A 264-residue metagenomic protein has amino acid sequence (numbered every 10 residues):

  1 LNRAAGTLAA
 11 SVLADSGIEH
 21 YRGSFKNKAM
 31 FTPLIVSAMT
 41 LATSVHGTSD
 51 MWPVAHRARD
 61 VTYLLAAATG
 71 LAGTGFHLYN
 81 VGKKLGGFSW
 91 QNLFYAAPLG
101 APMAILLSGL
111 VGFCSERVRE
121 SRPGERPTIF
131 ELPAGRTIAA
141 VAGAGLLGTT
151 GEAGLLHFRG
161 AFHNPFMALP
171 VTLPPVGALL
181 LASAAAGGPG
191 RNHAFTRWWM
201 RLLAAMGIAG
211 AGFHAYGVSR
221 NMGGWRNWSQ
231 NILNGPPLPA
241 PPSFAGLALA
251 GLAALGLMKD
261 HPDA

Functional and structural regions predicted by a protein language model:
L1-A264: Short amphipathic, positively biased membrane-proximal segments that drive organelle/inner-membrane targeting
